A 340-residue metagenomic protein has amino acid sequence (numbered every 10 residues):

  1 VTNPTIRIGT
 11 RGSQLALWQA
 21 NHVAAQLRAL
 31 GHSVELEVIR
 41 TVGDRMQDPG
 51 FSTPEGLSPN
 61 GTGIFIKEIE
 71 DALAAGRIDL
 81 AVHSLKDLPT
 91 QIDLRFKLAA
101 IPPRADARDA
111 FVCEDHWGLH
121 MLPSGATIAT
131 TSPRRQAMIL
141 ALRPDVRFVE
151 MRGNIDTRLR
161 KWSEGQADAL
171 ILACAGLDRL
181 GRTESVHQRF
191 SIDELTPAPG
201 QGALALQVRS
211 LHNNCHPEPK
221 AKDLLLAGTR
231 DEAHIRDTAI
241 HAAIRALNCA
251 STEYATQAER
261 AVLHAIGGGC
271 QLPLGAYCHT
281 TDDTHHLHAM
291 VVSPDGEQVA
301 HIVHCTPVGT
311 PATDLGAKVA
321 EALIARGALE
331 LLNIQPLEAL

Functional and structural regions predicted by a protein language model:
T2-P49, E55-S58, A141-N214, D223-T229 (+1 more regions): Small-molecule-sensing regulatory modules
R7-G9, E37, A81, A99 (+1 more regions): Short, well-ordered beta-strand segments
P49-L80: Short, structured active-site "lid" loops
E70, D79-H83, D168-A173: Paired acidic/hydrophobic, glycine-rich loop segments that form the ligand-binding mouth/hinge of periplasmic-binding
A75-D87, R209-L211, I240: Ordered, amphipathic secondary-structure segments that act as subunit-interaction surfaces in large macromolecular
L85-L88, I92-D145, R209: A conserved helix-loop-strand patch within extracytoplasmic ligand-binding domains of the periplasmic binding
